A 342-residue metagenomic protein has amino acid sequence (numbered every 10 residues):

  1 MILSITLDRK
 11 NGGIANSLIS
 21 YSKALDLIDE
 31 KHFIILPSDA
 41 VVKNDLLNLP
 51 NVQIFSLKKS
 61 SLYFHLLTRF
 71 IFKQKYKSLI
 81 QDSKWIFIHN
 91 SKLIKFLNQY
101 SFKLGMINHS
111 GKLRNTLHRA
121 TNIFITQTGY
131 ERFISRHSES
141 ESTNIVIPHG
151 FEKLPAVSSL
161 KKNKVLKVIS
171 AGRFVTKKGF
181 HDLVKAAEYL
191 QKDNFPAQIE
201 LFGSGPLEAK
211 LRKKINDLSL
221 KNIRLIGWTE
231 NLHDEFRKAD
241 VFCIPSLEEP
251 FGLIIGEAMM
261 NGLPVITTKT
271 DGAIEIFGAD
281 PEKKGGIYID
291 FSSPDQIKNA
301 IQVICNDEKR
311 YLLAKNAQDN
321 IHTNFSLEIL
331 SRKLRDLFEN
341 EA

Functional and structural regions predicted by a protein language model:
S4-L66, N144, G205: N-terminal strand-loop element at the rim of the active site of nucleotide-sugar-dependent glycosyltransferases
G12-K23, L166, S170-Y189, I199 (+1 more regions): A conserved mid-protein helix/loop that constitutes part of the nucleotide-sugar donor-binding site
M106, R119-A156: Donor nucleotide-sugar binding/catalytic pocket of nucleotide-sugar-dependent glycosyltransferases
R212-G227: Nucleotide-activated donor-binding/catalytic signature segment of Leloir-type glycosyltransferases, i.e., the conserved
W228, L247: Aromatic "clamp/platform" in nucleotide-sugar-dependent glycosyltransferases that forms part of the donor/acceptor
P264-T267, G278: Short hydrophobic beta-strand element within catalytic cores of glycosyltransferases and related nucleotide-activated
A279-P294, V303-E308: Conserved acidic donor-binding segment of nucleotide-sugar-dependent glycosyltransferases
K309-N324, L330-D336: A short, well-ordered alpha-helix in the C-terminal region of glycosyltransferases
